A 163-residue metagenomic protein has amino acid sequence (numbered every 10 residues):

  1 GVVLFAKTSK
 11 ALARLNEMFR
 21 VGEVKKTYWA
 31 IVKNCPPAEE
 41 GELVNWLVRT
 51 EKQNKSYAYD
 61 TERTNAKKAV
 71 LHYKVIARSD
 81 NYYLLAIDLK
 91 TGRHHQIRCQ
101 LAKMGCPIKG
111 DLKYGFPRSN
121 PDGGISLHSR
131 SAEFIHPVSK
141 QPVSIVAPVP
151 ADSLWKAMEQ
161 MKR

Functional and structural regions predicted by a protein language model:
G1-R163: RNA pseudouridine synthases
